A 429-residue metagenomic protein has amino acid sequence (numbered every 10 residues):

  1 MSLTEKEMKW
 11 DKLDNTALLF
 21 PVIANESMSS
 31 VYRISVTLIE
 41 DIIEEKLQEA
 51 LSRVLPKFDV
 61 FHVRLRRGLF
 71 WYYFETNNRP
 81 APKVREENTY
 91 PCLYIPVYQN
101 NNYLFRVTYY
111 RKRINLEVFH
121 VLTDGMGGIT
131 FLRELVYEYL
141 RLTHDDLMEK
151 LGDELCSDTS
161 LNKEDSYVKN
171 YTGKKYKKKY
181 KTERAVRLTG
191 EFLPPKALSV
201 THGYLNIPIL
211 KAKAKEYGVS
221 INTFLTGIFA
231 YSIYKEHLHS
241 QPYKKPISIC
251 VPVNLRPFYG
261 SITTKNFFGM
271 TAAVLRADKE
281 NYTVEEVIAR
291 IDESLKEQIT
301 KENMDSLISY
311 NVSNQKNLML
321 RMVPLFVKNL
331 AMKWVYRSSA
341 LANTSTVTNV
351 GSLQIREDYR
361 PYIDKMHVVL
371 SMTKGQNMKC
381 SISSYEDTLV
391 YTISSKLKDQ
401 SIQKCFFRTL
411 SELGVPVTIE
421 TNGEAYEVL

Functional and structural regions predicted by a protein language model:
M1-F70, R79-R106, H202, K235-L429: Acyl-thioester-dependent acyl-group transfer interface
M1-N15, Y110-R113, L122-T130, E134-A212 (+1 more regions): Non-catalytic, low-complexity flexible loops and terminal extensions
L38, E117-V118: A secondary-structure boundary/capping signal
I43, D124-G128, I221-N222: Hydrophobic (often cysteine-bearing) scaffold residues that line and stabilize catalytic clefts of nucleotide/cofactor
H120, A214-N222: Alpha-helical hinge/cap motifs
T123, V136-L140, K215, F229-Q241 (+2 more regions): Hydrophobic/aromatic-lined pockets within catalytic cores
I221-A230: Short amphipathic alpha-helical segments
